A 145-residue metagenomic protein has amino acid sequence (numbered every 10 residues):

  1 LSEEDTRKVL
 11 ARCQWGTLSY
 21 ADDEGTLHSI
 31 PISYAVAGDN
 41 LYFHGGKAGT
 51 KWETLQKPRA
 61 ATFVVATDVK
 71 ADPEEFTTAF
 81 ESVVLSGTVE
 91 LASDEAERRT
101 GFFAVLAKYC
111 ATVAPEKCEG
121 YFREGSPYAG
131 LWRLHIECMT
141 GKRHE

Functional and structural regions predicted by a protein language model:
L1-T17: Short, basic/aromatic recognition patches
E3, A48-G49: Structural motif corresponding to alpha-helix initiation and N-cap regions
L10, T54-L55, V105, L134: A generic structural signal for nonpolar/aromatic side chains embedded in well-ordered alpha-helices
A11-C13, T26-L27, E75-F76, P127: Short solvent-exposed loop/turn micro-motifs enriched in small/polar/acidic residues
C13-K47, F63-V64: Short beta-strand segments
W15, S29-P31, A60, F80 (+2 more regions): Broad gene-expression machinery/nucleic-acid interaction feature
T50-F80: Helix-adjacent hinge/juxtasegments
D68-E145: Charged, gly/pro-rich active-site loop segments
